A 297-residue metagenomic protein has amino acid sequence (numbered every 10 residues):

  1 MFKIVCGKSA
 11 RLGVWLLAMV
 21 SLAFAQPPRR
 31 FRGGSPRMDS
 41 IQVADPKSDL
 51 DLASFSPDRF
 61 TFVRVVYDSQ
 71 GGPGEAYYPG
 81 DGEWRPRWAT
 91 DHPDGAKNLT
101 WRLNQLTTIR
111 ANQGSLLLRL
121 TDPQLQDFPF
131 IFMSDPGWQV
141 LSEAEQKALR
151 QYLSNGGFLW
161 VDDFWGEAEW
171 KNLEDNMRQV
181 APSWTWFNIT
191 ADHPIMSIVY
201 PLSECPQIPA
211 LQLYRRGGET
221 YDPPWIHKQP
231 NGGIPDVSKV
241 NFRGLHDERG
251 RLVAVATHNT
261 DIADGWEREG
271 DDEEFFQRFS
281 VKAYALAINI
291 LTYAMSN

Functional and structural regions predicted by a protein language model:
F2-L16: Bacterial N-terminal signal peptides that target proteins for export
L17-A25: Hydrophobic h-region of N-terminal signal peptides that target proteins for export in Gram-negative bacteria
Q26-F130, P136-G137, D261-N297: Aromatic-Pro/Gly-enriched surface loop or interdomain linker that acts as a lid/target-recognition segment
R32-R37, Q42-V43, Q70, A76-Y77 (+3 more regions): An acidic, glycine-rich "communication" segment
F62, F130-W170: Short alpha-beta junction capping motif
G95, L99, E145-A148, E169-M177 (+1 more regions): Stable alpha-helical elements in mature extracytoplasmic
I109-R119, V161-G166, W184-D192: Surface-exposed patches in mature extracellular/periplasmic domains of secreted proteins
Q126-D127, S154-N155, E248-G250: Short, well-ordered loop/turn elements at secondary-structure boundaries
